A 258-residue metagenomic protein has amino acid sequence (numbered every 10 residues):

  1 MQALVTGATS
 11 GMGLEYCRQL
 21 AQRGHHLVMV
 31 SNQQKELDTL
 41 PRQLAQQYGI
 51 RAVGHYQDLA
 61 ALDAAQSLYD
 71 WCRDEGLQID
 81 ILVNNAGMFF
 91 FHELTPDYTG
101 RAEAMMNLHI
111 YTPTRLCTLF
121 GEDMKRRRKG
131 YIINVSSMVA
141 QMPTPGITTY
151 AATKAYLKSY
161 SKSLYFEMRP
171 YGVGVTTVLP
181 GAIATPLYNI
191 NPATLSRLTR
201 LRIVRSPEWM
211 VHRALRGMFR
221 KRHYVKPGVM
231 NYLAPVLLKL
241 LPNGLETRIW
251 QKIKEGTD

Functional and structural regions predicted by a protein language model:
T9-S10: Conserved glycine-rich cofactor-binding loop
R23-L40: Conserved glycine-rich Rossmann-like NAD(P)H-binding loop of the short-chain dehydrogenase/reductase
D70, G87-E103, G146: Conserved mid-core segment of classical short-chain dehydrogenase/reductases
T114, T177, L198-L233: C-terminal helical subdomain
C117, T153: Active-site helix of classical SDR
S137: Residue(s) in the substrate-gating loop at a strand-loop-helix junction that position the organic substrate next
M142, S163-G174: Active-site-adjacent segment of SDR/Rossmann-fold oxidoreductases
